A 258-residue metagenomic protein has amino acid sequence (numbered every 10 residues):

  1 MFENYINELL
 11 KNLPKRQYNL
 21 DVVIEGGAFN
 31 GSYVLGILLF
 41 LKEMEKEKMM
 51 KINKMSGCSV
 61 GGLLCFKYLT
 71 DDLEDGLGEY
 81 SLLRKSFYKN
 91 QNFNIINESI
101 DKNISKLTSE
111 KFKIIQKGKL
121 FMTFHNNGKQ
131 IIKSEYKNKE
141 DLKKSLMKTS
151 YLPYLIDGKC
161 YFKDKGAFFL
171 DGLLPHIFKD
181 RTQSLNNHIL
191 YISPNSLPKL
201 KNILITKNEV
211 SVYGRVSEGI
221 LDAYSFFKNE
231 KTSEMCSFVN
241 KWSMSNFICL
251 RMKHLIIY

Functional and structural regions predicted by a protein language model:
M1-M55, F66-Y258: Patatin-like phospholipase
G57, G61: Gly/Ala-rich beta-loop-alpha elbow adjacent to hydrolase catalytic centers
